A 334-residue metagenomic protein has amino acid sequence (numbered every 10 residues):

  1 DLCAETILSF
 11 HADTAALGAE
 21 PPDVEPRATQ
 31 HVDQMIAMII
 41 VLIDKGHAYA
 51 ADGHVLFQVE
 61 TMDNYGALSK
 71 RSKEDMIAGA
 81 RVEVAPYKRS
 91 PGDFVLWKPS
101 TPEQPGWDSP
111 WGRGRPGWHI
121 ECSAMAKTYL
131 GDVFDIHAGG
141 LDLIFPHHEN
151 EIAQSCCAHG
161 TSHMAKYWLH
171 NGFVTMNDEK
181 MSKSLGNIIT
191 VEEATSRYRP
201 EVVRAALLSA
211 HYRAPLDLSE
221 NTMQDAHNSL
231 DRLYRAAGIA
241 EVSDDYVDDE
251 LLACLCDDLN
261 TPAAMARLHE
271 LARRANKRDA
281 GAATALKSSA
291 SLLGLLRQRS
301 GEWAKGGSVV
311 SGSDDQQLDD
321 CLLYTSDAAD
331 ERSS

Functional and structural regions predicted by a protein language model:
D1, P21-P22, P215-D217: Short, polar/flexible loop-turn hinges at active-site or ligand-entry regions and domain interfaces
D1-G18, S334: N-terminal, positively charged nucleic-acid-binding surface of large information/translation enzymes
T6, Q30-Q34, A264: An acidic site on a long C-lobe helix of protein kinase domains
H11-A12, V32-S243: Alpha-helical recognition segments enriched in aromatics with Gly/Pro capping that present substrate-recognition
A15-A28: Divalent metal-dependent hydrolysis catalytic cores, especially in the metallo-beta-lactamase
H119, T325-A329: Conserved adenylation A10 loop of the ANL superfamily
K180-S326, S334: Structural preference for alpha-helix termini/caps and helix-kink/transition segments
